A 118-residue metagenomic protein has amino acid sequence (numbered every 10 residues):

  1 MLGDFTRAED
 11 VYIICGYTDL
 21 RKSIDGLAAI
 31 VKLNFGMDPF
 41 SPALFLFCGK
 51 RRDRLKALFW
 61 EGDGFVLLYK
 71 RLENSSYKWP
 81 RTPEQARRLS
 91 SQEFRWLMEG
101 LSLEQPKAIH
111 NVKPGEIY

Functional and structural regions predicted by a protein language model:
M1-Y118: Polybasic/polar functional segments that serve as interface/processing modules
